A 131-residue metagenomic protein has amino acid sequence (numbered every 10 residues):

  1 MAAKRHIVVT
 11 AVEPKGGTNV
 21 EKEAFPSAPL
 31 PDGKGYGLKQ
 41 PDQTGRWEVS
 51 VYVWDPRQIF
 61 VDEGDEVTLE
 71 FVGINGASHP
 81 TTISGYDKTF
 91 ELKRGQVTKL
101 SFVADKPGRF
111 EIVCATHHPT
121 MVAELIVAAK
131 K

Functional and structural regions predicted by a protein language model:
M1-V8, E13-G16, S27-L38, G76 (+1 more regions): Extracellular/periplasmic metallocenter environments
R5-I7, P14-E66: N-terminal edge beta-strand
P56-I59, D87-E91, L100-S101: Beta-strand-rich interaction surfaces with strong enrichment in secreted/lumenal proteins
E66-V67, F110: A short tyrosine-centered beta-strand micro-motif
V67, A77-H79: Short beta-strand/loop motifs in extracellular/secreted proteins, especially within beta-sandwich accessory domains
T68-E70, S101: Residues within well-ordered beta-strands of beta-sheet-rich folds
F71-N75: Asparagine-centered strand-capping/turn motif at beta-strand->loop junctions
P80-D87: Short, surface-exposed beta-strand/strand-loop-strand elements in extracellular ectodomains
